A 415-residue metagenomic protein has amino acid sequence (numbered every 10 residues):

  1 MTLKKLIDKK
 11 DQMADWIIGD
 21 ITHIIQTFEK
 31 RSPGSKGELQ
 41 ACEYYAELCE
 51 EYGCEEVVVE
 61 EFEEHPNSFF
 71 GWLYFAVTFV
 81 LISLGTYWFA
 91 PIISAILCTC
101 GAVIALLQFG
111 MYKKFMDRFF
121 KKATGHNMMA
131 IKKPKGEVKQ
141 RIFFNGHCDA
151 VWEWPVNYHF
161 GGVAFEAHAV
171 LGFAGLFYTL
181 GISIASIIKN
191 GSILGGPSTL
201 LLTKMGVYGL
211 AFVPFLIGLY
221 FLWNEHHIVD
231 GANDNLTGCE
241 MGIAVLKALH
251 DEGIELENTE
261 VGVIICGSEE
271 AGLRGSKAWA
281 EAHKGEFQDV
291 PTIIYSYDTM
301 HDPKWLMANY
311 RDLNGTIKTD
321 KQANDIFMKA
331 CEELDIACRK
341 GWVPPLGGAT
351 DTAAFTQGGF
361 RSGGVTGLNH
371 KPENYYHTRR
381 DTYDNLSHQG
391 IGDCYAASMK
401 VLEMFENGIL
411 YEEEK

Functional and structural regions predicted by a protein language model:
M1-E38, Y45-V57, S68-W72, K132-K133 (+4 more regions): N-terminal hydrophobic or amphipathic helices/low-complexity stretches enriched in small/hydrophobic/Pro/Gly
K4-D11, F28-K36, M116, Y158 (+3 more regions): Second-shell loop/turn segments in exported
W16-G19, H23, Q40, Y44 (+6 more regions): Extracytoplasmic/secreted proteins, especially bacterial periplasmic and envelope-associated proteins
E29-K30, E61, M300-K415: Active-site-adjacent substrate-binding region of metalloamidase/peptidase-like peptide-processing proteins
K30-K133, P155-L202, R339: A non-catalytic alpha/beta surface segment that caps or lines the substrate-entry region of metallo-dependent hydrolase
V58, F143-N145, G262-I265, I293-S296 (+1 more regions): Structural recognition of the beta-strand scaffold that forms the well-ordered cores of secreted hydrolase catalytic
C98-M129, E137, A150-P155, A185-L210 (+4 more regions): Acidic/histidine-rich catalytic neighborhood of metal-dependent amide-processing enzymes
P134-R141: Proline/glycine-enriched tight loop/beta-turn segments at coil->beta junctions that connect or precede beta-strands
